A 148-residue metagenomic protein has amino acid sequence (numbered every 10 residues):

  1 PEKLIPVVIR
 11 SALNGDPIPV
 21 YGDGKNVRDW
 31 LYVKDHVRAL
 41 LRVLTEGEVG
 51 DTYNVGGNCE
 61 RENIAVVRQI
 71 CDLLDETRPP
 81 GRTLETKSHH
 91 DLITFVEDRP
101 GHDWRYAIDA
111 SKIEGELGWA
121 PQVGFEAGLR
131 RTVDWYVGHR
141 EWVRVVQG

Functional and structural regions predicted by a protein language model:
P6, R10-G148: C-terminal substrate-binding subdomain of Rossmann-fold SDR/epimerase-dehydratase oxidoreductases
